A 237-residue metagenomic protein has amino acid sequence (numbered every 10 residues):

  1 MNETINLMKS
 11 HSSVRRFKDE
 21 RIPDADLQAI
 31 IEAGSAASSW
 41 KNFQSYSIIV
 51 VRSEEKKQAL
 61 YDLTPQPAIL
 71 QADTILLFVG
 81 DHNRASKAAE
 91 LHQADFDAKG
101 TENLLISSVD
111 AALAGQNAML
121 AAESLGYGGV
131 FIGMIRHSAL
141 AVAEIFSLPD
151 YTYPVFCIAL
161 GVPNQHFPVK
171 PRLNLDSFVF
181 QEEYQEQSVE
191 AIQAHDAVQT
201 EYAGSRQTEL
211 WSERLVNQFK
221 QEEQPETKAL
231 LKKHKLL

Functional and structural regions predicted by a protein language model:
M1-L237: Acidic, surface-exposed loops and disordered segments
